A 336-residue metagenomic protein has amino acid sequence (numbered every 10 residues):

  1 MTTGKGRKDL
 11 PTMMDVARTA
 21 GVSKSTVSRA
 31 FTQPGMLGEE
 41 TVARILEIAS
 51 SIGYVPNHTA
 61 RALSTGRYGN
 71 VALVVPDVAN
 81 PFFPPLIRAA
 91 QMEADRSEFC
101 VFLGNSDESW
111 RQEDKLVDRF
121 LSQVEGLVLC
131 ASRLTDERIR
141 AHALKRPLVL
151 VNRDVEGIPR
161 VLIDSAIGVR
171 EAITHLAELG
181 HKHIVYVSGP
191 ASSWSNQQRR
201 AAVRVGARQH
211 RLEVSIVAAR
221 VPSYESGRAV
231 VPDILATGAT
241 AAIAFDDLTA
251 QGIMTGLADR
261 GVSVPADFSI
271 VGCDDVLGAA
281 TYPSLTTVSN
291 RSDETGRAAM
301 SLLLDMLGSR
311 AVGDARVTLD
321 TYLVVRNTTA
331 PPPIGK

Functional and structural regions predicted by a protein language model:
M1-G69, P333: N-terminal helix-turn-helix DNA-binding module of bacterial transcription factors
M1-P11, N70-T174, E178: Alpha-helical recognition/docking segments in bacterial nutrient-uptake and carbohydrate-utilization systems
S23, G69, E125-G126, H181-H183 (+1 more regions): Short acidic/polar active-site loop segments enriched in Thr and Asp
I52, S97, L144-R146, H210 (+1 more regions): Helix C-cap/helix->beta junction micro-motif
H58, P76-P85, L103-Q112, V161-E171 (+6 more regions): Hinge/beta->alpha junction and helix N-cap segments in small-molecule ligand-binding domains
A236-K336: Flexible loop/turn connectors
